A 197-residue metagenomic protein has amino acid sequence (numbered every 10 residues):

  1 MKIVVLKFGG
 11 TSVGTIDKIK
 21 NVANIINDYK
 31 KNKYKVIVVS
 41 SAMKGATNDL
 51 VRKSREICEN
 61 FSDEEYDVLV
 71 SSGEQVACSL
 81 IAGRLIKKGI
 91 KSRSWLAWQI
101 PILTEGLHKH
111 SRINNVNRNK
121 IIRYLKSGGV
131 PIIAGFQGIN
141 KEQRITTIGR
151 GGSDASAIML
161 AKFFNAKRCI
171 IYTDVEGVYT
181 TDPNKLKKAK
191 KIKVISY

Functional and structural regions predicted by a protein language model:
M1-Y197: Nucleotide/pyrophosphate-binding catalytic subdomain
